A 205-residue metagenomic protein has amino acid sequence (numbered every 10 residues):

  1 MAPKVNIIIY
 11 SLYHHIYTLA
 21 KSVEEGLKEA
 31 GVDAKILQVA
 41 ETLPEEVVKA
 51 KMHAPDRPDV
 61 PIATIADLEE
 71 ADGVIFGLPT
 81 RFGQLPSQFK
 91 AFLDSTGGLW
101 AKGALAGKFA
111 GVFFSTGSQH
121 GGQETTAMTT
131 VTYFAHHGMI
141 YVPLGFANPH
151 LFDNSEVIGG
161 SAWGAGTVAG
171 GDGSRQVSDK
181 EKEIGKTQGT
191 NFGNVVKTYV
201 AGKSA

Functional and structural regions predicted by a protein language model:
M1-K102, D172-A205: N-terminal beta1-alpha1-beta2 submodule of the flavodoxin-like/Rossmannoid cofactor-binding fold
H15, V74, L78, Q84 (+6 more regions): Gly/Ser/Thr-rich helix-start
A106-I158: Short, glycine-/small-residue-rich phosphate/pyrophosphate-handling segment
S115-Q119, A165-V177: Phosphate-binding/catalytic loops
G138, T167, G193-V196: Short leucine-rich amphipathic alpha-helical surface patches
D153-A169: Short glycine/proline-rich, acidic loop/turn segments that cap or connect secondary-structure elements
